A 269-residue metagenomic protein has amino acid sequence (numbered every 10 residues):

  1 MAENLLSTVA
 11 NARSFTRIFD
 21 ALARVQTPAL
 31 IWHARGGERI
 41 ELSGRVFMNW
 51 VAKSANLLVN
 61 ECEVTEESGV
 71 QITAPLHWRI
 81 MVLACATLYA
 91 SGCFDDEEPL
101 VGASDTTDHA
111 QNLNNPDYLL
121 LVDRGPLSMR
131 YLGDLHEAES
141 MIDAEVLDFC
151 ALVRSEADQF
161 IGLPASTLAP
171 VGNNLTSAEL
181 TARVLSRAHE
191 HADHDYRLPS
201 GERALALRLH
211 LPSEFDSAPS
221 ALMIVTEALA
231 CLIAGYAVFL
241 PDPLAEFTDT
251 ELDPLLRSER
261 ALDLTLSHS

Functional and structural regions predicted by a protein language model:
M1-A10, Y131-T167, V171: Flexible, non-catalytic linker and terminal segments flanking ANL/adenylate-forming cores
M1-R24, F247-E251, S258-E259, T265-S269: Actinobacteria-biased recognition of intrinsically disordered, low-complexity terminal regions
I18-L42, S155-L185, L198: AMP-dependent adenylate-forming
H33, A74, D95-H109, P219 (+2 more regions): ATP-dependent adenylate-forming carboxylate-activation enzymes
F47, V70, L180, V184-R187: Adenylate-forming
L57-C93, E97-P99, P199-L232: Conserved AMP-binding/adenylate-forming
S91, A192-G201, A218-T265: Conserved AMP-binding/adenylation subdomain of ANL enzymes
T107-A110, D117-M129, L262-S269: Adenylate-forming
